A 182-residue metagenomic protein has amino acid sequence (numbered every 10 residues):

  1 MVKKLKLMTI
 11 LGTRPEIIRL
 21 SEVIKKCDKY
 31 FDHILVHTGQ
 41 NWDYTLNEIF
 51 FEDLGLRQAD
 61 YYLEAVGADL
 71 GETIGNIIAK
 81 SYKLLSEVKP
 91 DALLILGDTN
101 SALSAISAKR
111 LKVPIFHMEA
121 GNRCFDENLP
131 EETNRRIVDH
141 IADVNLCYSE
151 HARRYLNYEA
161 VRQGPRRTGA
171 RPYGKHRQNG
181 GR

Functional and structural regions predicted by a protein language model:
M1-Q40: N-terminal subdomain of nucleotide-sugar transferases
L5, R57, V88, H140 (+1 more regions): Structured loop/turn residues at beta-strand edges in well-structured enzyme cores
K6, D32-I34, P114, V144 (+1 more regions): Residues at the starts of beta-strands that form the adenosine-phosphate
M8-L11, I17-V23, F50, Y62-A160: Active-site and donor-binding regions of nucleotide-sugar-utilizing enzymes
Y30-D32, A59-D60, K112, A142 (+1 more regions): A generic structural signal for alpha->beta connector loops
D32-T73: Conserved nucleotide-sugar phosphate-binding/catalytic loop shared by glycosyltransferases and other
N41-T45, E64, I141-R182: A nucleotide-sugar donor-handling region in carbohydrate enzymes
